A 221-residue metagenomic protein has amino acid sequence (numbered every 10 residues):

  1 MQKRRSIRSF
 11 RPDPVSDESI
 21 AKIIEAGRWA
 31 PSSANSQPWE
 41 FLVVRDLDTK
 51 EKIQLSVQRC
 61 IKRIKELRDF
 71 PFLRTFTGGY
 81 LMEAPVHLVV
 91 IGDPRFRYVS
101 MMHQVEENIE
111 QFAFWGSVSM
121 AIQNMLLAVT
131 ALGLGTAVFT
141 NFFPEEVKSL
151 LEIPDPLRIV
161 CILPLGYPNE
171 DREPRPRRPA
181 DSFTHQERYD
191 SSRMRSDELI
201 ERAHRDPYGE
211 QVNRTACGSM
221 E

Functional and structural regions predicted by a protein language model:
M1, I23-G27, L163: Short alpha-helical scaffolding segments that buttress acidic/His motifs in well-ordered protein cores
M1-D13: Generic N-terminal amphipathic, Lys/Arg-enriched alpha-helix
S6, C161-E221: C-terminal helix-cap and adjacent tail motif
P14-E18, V44: A short beta-loop-alpha structural element at the N-terminal edge of CoA-dependent acyl/N-acetyltransferase catalytic
I23-G27, L88, P94, H103-L150: Small-aliphatic-rich amphipathic alpha-helix that forms the alpha element of a beta-alpha
P31-N35: Glycine-rich phosphate/pyrophosphate-binding beta-alpha loops
Q37-V118: Glycine/small-residue-rich phosphate/adenosyl-binding loop
K62-L67, G78-Y80, E152-R177: A glycine-rich helix N-cap at a beta->alpha junction
